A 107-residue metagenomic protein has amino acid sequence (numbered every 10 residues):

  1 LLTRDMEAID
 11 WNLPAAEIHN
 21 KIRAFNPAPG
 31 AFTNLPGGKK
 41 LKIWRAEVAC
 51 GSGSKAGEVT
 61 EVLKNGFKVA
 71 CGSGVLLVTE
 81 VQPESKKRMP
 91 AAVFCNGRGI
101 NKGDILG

Functional and structural regions predicted by a protein language model:
L1-L13: Acyl-group handling in specialized metabolite and lipid biosynthesis
N12-G107: An anion-binding loop in the catalytic cleft
